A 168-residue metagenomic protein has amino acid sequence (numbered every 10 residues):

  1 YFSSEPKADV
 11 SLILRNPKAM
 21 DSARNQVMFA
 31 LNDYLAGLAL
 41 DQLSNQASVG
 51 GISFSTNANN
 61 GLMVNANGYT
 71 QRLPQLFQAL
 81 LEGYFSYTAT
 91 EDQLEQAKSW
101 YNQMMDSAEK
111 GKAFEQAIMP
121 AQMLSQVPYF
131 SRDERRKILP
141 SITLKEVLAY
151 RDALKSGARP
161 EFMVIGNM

Functional and structural regions predicted by a protein language model:
Y1, Y150-D152: Short, surface-exposed beta-strand/loop micro-motifs that present aromatic residues
S4-S141, G157-G166: M16 family metallopeptidases and their MPP-like homologs
